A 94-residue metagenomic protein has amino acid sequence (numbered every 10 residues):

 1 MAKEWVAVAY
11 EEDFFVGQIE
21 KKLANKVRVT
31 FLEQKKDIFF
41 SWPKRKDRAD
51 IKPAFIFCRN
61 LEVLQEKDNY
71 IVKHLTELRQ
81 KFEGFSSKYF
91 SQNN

Functional and structural regions predicted by a protein language model:
M1: Extended catalytic cores and adjacent scaffolds of nucleotide/polyanion-binding enzymes
E4, D13-K22: Short beta-strand-centered aromatic/proline hotspots
E4-Y10, V29: A short beta-strand micro-motif
V27-N94: Epigenetic mark-reader domains in eukaryotic nuclear proteins
